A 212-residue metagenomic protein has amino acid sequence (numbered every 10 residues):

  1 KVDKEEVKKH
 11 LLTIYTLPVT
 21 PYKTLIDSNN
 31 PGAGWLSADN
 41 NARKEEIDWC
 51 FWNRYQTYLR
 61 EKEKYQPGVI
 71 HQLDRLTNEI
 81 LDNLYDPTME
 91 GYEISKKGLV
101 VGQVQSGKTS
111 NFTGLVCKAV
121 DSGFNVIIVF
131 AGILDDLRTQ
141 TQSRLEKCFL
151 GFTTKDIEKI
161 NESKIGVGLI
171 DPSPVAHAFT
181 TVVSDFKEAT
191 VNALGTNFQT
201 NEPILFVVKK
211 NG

Functional and structural regions predicted by a protein language model:
K1-G212: RecA-like P-loop NTPase motor core of helicase/translocase proteins
